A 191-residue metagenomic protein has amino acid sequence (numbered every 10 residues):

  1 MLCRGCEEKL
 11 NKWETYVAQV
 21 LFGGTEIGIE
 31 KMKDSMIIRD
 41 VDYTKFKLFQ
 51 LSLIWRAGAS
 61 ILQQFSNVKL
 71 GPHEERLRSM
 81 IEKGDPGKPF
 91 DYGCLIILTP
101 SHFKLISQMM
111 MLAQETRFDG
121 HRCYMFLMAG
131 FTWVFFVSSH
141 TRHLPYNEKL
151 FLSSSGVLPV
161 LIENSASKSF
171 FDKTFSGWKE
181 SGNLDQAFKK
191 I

Functional and structural regions predicted by a protein language model:
M1-Q19: Short Cys/His-centered divalent metal-binding micro-motifs
R4-C6, F49-A57, A129, S138: Structured loops at beta-to-helix junctions and adjacent beta-edge loops in soluble globular domains
L10, Y43-M80: Short flanking/linker segments adjacent to small metal-binding domains or redox-active Cys/His motifs
Q19-G23, N67: Flexible domain-boundary/linker segments
F22, E26, L51, W55-A59 (+4 more regions): Generic surface-pattern signal
F22-R39: Short microdomains enriched in Cys/His and/or Lys/Arg
S35-Q50, A113-H121: Short, surface-exposed loop and linker segments with low hydrophobicity and enrichment for Pro/Ser/Thr
N67-I191: C-terminal, charged low-complexity interaction regions
